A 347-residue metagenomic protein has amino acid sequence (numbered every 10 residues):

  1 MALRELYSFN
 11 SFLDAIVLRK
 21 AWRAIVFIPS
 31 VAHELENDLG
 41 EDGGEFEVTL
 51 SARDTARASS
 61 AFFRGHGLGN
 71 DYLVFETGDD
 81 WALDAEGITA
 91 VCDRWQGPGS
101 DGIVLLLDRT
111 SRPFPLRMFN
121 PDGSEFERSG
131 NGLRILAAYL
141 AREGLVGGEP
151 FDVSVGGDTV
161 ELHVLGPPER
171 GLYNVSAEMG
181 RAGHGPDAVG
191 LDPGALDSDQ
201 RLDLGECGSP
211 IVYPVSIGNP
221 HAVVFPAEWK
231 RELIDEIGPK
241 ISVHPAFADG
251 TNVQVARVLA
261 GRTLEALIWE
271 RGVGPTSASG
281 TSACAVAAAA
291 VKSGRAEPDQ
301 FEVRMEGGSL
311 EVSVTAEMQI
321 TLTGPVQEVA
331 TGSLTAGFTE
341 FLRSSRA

Functional and structural regions predicted by a protein language model:
M1-F12: Extreme N-terminal basic, low-complexity initiation segments that serve as generic localization/processing leaders
S11, M179, S279: Aromatic/pi-system hotspot detector in well-structured domains
A15-L18: Short, linear, compositionally biased motifs with a strong N-terminal bias
F27-G171, A222-A347: A glycine-rich beta-to-alpha transition motif near the start of alpha/beta enzyme domains, typified by
R170-M179: Short, solvent-exposed secondary-structure boundary/capping segments
G183-P186, G190-I211: Active-site glycine-rich loop that binds ribose-phosphate moieties when present
Q200-K230: Internal active-site segments that recognize and position negatively charged phosphoryl groups and nucleotide moieties
